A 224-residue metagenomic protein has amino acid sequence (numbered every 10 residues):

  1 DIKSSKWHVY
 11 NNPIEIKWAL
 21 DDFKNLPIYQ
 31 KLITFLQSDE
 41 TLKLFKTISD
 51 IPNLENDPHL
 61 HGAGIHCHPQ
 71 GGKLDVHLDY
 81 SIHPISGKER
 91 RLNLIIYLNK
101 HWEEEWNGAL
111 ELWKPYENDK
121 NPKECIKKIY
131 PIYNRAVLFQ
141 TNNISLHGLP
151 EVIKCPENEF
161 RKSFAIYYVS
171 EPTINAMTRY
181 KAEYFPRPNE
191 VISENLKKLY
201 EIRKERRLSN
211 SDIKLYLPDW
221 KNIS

Functional and structural regions predicted by a protein language model:
D1-I48: Non-heme Fe(II)/2-oxoglutarate
Y29-T34, S49-E55, S81-P84: Short helix-to-loop capping/linker segments positioned immediately adjacent to catalytic or ligand/cofactor-binding
Q37-I51, H68-G71, S170-T173: Catalytic cores of PAPS-dependent sulfotransferases and nucleotide-sugar/CMP/GDP-dependent glycosyltransferases
P52-A63, W106: A short coil-to-beta-strand element that immediately follows conserved catalytic motifs
H61-D75: Beta-rich nucleic-acid/ligand-interaction surfaces
G64, N93, S163: Amphipathic alpha-helical recognition patches that constitute DNA-binding helices
G71-G72, D79-R90, N99-S224: Catalytic core of Fe(II)/2-oxoglutarate
